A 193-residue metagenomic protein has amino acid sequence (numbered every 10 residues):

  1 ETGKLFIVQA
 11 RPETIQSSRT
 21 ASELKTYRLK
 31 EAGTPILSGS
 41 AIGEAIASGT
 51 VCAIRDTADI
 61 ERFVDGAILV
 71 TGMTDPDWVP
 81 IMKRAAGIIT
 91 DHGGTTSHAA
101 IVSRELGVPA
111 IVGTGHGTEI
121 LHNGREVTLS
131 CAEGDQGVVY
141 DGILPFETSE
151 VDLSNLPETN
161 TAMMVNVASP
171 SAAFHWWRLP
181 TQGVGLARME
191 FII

Functional and structural regions predicted by a protein language model:
E1-F6: A glycine-rich phosphate-binding loop feature that marks nucleotide/adenosyl-phosphate handling sites
V8-K25, I36-A187, F191-I193: Acidic, glycine-rich flexible loop/linker segments
